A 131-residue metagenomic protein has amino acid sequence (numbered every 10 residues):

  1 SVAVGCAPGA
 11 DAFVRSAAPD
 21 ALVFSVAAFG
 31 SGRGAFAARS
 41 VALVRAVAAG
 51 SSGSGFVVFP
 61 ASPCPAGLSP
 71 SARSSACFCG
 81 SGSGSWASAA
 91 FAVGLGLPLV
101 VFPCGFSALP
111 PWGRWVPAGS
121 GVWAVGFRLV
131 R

Functional and structural regions predicted by a protein language model:
S1-F127: Acidic/glycine-enriched connector segments
R131: A conserved mid-domain beta-alpha-beta active-site/ligand-binding segment of alpha/beta enzyme cores
